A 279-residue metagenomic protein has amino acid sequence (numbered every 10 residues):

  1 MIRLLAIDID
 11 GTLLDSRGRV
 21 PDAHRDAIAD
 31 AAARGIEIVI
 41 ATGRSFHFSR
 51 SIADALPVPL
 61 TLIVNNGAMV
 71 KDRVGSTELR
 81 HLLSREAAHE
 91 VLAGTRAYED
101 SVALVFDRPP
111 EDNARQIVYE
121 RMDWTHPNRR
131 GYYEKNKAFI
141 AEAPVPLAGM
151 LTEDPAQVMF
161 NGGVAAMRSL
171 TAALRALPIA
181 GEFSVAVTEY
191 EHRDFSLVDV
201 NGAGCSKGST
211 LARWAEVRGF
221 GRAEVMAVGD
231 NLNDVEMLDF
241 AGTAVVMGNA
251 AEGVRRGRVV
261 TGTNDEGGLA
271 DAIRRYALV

Functional and structural regions predicted by a protein language model:
M1-L4, V20-P21, L197-V279: Mg2+-dependent phosphoryl-transfer enzymes with acidic/Ser/Thr/Gly-rich catalytic loops
R3-G18, V91, L238: Asp-based phosphoryl-transfer active-site loop
R3-L5, L60, D194: The start of beta-strands in P-loop NTPase/AAA+ ATPase cores
D8, T42, D230: Active-site glycine-centered loops adjacent to acidic/histidine catalytic or metal-binding residues that shape
L13, D72-V74, R193-L197, V254-R255: A short acidic, helix-capping loop that chelates divalent metal ions and anchors anionic groups
R19-R130: Active-site phosphate-binding/coordination module
H24, S49-A53, L170, L174 (+2 more regions): Hydrophobic packing residues within well-ordered alpha-helices of enzyme cores
R108-M226: Conserved acidic, metal-coordinating active-site core of Asp-based, Mg2+-dependent phosphoryl-transfer enzymes
